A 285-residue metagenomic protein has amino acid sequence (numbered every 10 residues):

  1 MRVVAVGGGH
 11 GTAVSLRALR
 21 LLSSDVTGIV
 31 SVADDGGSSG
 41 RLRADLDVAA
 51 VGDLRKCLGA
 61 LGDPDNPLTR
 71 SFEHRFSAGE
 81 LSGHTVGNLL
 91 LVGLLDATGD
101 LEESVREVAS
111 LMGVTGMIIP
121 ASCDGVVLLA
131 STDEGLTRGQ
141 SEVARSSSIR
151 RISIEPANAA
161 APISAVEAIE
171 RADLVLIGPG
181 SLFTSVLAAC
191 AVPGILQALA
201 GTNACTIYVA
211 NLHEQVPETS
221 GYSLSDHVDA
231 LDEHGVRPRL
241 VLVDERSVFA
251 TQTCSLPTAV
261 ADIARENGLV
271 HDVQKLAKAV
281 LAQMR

Functional and structural regions predicted by a protein language model:
M1-V3, S24: Extreme N-terminal starter segment of soluble prokaryotic enzymes
A5, G28-I29, Y208, V241: Structural beta-sheet core signal
V6-H10, G178-S181: Glycine-rich beta-strand-to-loop/alpha-helix junction loops that act as flexible
R17-L22, V30-D47, S146, E155 (+3 more regions): Conserved phosphate- and dinucleotide-binding cores of soluble alpha/beta proteins, encompassing both enzyme active
S31-S148, V280-R285: Electropositive, gly/pro-rich neighborhoods at or near active sites that engage anionic ligands
V32-G36, D124-V126, H213, E245-V248 (+1 more regions): Glycine-rich beta-alpha junction loops
G221-R285: C-terminal functional extensions of proteins
